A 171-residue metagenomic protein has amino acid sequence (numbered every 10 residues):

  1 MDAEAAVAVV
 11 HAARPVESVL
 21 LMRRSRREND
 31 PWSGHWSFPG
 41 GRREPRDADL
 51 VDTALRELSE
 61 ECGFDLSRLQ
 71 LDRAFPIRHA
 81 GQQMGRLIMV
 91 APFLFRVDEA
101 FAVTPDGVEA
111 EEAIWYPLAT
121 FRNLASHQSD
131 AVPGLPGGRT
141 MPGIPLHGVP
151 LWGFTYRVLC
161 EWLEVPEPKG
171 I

Functional and structural regions predicted by a protein language model:
M1-F38: N-terminal strand-loop-strand
A8-V10, T155-W162: Buried hydrophobic packing segments
E28, R42-H147, L151, C160-E161 (+1 more regions): Unchanged
H35, G41-R42, F154: Gly/Ser/Thr-rich helix-start
